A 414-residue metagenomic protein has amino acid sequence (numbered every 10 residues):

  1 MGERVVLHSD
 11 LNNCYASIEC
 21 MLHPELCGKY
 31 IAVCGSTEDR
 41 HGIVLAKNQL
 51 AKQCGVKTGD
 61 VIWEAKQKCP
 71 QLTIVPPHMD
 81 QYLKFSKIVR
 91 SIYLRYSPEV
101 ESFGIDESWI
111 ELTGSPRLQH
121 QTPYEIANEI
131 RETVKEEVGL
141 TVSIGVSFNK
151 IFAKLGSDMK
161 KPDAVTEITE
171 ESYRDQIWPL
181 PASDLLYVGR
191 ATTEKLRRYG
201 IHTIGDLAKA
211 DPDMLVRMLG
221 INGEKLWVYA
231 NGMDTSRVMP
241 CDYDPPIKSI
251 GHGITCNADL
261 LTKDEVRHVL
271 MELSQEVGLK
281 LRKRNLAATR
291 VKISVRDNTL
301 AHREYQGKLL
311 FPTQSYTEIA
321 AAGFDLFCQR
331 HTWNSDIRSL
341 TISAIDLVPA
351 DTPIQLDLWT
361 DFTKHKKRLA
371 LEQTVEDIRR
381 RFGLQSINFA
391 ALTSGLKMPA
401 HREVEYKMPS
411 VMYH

Functional and structural regions predicted by a protein language model:
M1-V228, C241, L279, T363-H414: Gly/Gly-Pro- and Ser/Thr-rich, intrinsically disordered tail segments characteristic of DNA damage-repair and tolerance
H8, T192-I337: DNA-contacting surface of Y-family translesion DNA polymerases
C14, T37-R40, N298-H302, L347-A350: Short, charged/polar surface micro-motifs in flexible loops or helix N-caps
K29, V142, D163, T289-V291 (+2 more regions): Change "...and in nucleic-acid phosphodiester-cleaving endonucleases..." to "...and in nucleic-acid processing enzymes
T73-I74, A301-Y305, T352-P353: Short small-residue beta-strand/loop micro-motif enriched in glycine and branched aliphatics
W109-G114, E304-G307, I354-T360: Short, hydrophobic beta-strand segments
F148-I151, N231-G232, A287-N298, I337-V348 (+1 more regions): A glycine-rich phosphate-binding loop feature that marks nucleotide/adenosyl-phosphate handling sites
F324-R381: C-terminal hydrophobic structural anchor segments that stabilize assembly/packing rather than catalytic chemistry
